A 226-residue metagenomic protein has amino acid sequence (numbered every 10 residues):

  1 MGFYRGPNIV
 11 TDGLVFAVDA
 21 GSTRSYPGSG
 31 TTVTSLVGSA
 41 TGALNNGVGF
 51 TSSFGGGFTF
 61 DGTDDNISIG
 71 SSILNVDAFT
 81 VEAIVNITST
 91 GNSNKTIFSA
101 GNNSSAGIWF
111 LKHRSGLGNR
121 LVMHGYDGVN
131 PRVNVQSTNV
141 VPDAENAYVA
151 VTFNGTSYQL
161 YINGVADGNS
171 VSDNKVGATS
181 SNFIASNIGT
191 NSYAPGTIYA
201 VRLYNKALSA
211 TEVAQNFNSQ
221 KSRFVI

Functional and structural regions predicted by a protein language model:
M1-G2, Y126, A178-Y199: Extracellular glycan-interaction patches encoded by glycine-rich segments
M1-T63, V213-I226: Extracytoplasmic low-complexity segments
M1-Y4, S68, N146: Short alpha-helical segments and helix-capping/turn motifs at coil-helix boundaries
I9-T11, G70-V81, N103-S104, T138-A147 (+2 more regions): Extracellular/lumenal carbohydrate-interaction signature centered on repeated Trp-anchored short motifs
G13, S53-G55, G116-R120, G177-T179 (+1 more regions): Short, solvent-exposed loop/turn segments at the edges of secondary structure
F16-A20, S35, G62, F79-S89 (+5 more regions): Short hydrophobic/aromatic patches on beta-strands that form ligand-binding or substrate-lining surfaces
T32-V37, T59, E82, N92-S105 (+3 more regions): Aromatic-rich beta-strand patches that line glycan-recognition/binding surfaces of extracellular proteins
V37-D64, I73, V81-N92, F110-N174: Extracellular glycan-interaction surfaces
